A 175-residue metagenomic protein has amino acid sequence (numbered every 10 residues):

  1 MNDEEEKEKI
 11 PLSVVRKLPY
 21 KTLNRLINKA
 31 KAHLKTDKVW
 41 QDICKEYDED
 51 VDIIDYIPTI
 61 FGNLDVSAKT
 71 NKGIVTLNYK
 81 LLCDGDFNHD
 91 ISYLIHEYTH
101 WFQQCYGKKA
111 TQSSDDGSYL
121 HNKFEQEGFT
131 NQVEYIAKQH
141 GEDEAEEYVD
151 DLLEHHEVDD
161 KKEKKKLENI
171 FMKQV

Functional and structural regions predicted by a protein language model:
M1-E4, K173-V175: Short acidic DE-rich linear segments
N2, S13-G73, C83: Auxiliary, metal-adjacent structural segments of Zn-dependent hydrolase domains
D3, K7-P11, P19-L23, I27 (+4 more regions): Short amphipathic alpha-helical segments that mediate assembly, nucleic-acid/protein binding, or membrane association
V66, F102-Q103, A110-S113, E154-H156: Short catalytic/ligand-binding loop motif for oxyanion handling, primarily in non-cytosolic enzymes, centered on
T76-L94: Short pre-active-site segment immediately N-terminal to the catalytic Zn-binding motif
N88, Y119-H121, E134-V175: Long, well-structured alpha-helical subdomains associated with metal-dependent extracellular/ecto-lumenal hydrolases
N88-S92, Q104-T130: Post-HEXXH active-site segment of zinc metalloproteases
I95, T99-Q103: Short active-site segment of divalent metal-dependent hydrolases/proteases that encodes the spacing between
